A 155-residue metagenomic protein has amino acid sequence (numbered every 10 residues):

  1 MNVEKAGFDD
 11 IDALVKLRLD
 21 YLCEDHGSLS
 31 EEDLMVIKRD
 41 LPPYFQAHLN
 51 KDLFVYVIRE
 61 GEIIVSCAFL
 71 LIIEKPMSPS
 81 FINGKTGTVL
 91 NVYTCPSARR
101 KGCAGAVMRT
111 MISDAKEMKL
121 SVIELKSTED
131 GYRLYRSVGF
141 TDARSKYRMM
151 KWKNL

Functional and structural regions predicted by a protein language model:
N2-K16: A short beta-loop-alpha structural element at the N-terminal edge of CoA-dependent acyl/N-acetyltransferase catalytic
L22-Y44: Conserved GNAT-fold acetyl-CoA-binding loop/helix
P43-V57: A short helix-loop-beta-strand connector motif used in the catalytic cores of GNAT acetyltransferases and, in some
V57, I63-I72, T88, Y93: Conserved beta-strand in the GNAT
I72-S78, E124-K126, R136, T141-L155: Conserved catalytic-core motifs of GNAT/GCN5-like acyltransferases
S80-P96: Conserved acetyl-CoA binding element of GNAT-fold acetyltransferases
A98-T110: Conserved acetyl-CoA pyrophosphate-binding loop and the N-cap/start of the following alpha-helix in GNAT-like
M108, A115-S127: Conserved GNAT acetyl-CoA-binding A-motif
